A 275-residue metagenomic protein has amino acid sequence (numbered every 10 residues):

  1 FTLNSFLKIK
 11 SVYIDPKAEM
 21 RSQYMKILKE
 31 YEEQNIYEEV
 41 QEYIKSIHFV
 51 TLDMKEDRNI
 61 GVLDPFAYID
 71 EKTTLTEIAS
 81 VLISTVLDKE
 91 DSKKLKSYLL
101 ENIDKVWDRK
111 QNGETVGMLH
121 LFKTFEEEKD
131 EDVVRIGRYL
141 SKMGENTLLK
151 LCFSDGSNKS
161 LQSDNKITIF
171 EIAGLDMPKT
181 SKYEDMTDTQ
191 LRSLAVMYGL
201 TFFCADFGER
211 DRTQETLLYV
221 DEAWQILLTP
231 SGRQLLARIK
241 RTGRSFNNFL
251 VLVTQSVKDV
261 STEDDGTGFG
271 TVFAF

Functional and structural regions predicted by a protein language model:
F1-L3: Glycine-rich phosphate-binding P-loop
S5-I9, A18-E30, E38, E42-K45 (+1 more regions): P-loop NTPase motor domains
K10-I14, V50-T51, F249-T254, V272-F275: Short hydrophobic alpha-helical runs that function as membrane-insertion/retention elements
D15-P16, D221-E222, S245-N248, L252-V260 (+1 more regions): Conserved H-loop
M20-R21, N35-I36, V260-D265: Short, glycine/polar-rich helix-capping loops at beta-to-alpha or helix-loop-helix junctions that flank or form
K29, L235, S261-E263, G268: Hydrophobic alpha-helical segments
E38-T51, D264-F275: A short helix-turn-beta junction within AAA+ P-loop NTPase domains corresponding to the substrate/partner-engaging
